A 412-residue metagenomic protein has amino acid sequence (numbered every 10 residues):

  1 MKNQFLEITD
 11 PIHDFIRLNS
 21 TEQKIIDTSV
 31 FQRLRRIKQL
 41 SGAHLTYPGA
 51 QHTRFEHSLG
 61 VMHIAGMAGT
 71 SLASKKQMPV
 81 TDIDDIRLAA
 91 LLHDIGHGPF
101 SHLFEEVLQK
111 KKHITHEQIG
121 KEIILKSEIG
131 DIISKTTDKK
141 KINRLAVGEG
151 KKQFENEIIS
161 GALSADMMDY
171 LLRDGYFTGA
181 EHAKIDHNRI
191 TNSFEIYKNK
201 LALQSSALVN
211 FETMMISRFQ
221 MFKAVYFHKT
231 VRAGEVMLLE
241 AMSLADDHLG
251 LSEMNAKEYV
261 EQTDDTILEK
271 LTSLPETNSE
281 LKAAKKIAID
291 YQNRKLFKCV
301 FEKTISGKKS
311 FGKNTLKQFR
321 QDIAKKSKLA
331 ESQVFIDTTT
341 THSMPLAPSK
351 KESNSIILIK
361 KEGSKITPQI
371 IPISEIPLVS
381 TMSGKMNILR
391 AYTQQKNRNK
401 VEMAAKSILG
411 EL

Functional and structural regions predicted by a protein language model:
M1-D85, H97-L412: Histidine-centered, transition-metal-coordinating active-site segments
I86-L91: Short alpha-helical catalytic segment bearing the HExxH-like zincin motif of zinc-dependent metalloproteases
